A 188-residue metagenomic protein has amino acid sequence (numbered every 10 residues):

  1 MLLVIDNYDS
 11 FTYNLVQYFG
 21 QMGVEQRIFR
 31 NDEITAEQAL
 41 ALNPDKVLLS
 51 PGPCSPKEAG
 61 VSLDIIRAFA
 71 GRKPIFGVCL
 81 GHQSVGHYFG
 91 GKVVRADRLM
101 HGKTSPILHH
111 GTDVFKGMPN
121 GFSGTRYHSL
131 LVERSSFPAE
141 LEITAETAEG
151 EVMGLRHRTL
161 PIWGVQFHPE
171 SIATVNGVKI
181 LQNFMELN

Functional and structural regions predicted by a protein language model:
M1-L3: Extreme N-terminal starter segment of soluble prokaryotic enzymes
V16-E25: Two-component/phosphorelay signaling modules centered on CheY-like receiver
E25-N31: Short hydrophobic/Thr-rich beta-strand motif most characteristic of the beta2 strand and flanking loop of CheY-like
I34-N43, S136: Short amphipathic alpha-helix with an adjacent loop that forms part of the alpha/beta core around
N43-P44, P169: Proline-aspartate-enriched helix->loop->beta-strand connector
P44-G117, S123, L181-Q182: Cysteine-nucleophile active-site neighborhood
D113-T159: Catalytic beta-strand/loop cores that center a nucleophilic Ser/Cys/Thr and support acyl-enzyme chemistry
I172-N188: Acyltransferase
